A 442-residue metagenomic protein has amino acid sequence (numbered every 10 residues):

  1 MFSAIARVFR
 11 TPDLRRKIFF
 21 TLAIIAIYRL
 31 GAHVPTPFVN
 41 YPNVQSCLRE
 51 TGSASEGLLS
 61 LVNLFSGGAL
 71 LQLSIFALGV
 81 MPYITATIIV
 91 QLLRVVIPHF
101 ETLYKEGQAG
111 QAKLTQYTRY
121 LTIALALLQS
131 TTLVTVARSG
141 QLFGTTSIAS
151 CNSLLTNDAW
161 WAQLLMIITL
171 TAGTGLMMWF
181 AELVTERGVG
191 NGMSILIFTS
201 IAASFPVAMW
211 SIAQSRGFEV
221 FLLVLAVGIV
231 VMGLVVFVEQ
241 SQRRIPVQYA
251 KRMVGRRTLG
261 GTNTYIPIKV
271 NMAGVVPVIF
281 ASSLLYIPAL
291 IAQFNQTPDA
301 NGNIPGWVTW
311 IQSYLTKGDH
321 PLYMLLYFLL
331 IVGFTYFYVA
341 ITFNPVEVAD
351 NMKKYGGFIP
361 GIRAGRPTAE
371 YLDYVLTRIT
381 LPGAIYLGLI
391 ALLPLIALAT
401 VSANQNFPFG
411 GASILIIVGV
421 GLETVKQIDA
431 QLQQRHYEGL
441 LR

Functional and structural regions predicted by a protein language model:
M1-Y104, A109-R442: N-terminal cationic and glycine-rich segments that engage phosphates or anionic surfaces
